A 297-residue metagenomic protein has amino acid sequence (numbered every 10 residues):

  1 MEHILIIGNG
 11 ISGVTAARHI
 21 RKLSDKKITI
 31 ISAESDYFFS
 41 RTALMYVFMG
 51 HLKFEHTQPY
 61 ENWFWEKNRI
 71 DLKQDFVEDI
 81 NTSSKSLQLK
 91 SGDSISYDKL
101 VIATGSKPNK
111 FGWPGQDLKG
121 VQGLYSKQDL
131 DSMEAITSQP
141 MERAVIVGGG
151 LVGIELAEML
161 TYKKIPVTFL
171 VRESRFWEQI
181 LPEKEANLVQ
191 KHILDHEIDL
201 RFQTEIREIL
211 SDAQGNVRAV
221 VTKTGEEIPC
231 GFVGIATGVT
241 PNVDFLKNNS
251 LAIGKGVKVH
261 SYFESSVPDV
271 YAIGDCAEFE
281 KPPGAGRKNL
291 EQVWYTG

Functional and structural regions predicted by a protein language model:
M1-H3, P140-R143, Q203: Phosphate-coordination loops involved in phosphoryl transfer and adenosine-cofactor binding
E2-I70, A157-L181: Beta1-alpha1 glycine-rich phosphate/pyrophosphate-binding loop at the start of Rossmann-like nucleotide-binding domains
G10-I11, S35, S106-P108, Q128 (+3 more regions): Residue-level detector of alpha-helix initiation sites
K27, D71-Q88, I95, Y162-V259: A Rossmann-like FAD-binding core segment of flavoenzymes
L89, I102-A103, I146, T222 (+2 more regions): Redox-cofactor binding/interface segments in oxidoreductases and associated redox assembly factors
T104-K163, V259-S261: Glycine-rich dinucleotide-binding loop and its adjacent helix/turn
K110-F111, I154-E155, E178, C230 (+2 more regions): Glycine/Thr-rich phosphate-binding loops of Rossmann-like dinucleotide-binding domains
D117-P140, N216, E226-T296: FAD-site-proximal beta/loop scaffold in flavoenzymes
